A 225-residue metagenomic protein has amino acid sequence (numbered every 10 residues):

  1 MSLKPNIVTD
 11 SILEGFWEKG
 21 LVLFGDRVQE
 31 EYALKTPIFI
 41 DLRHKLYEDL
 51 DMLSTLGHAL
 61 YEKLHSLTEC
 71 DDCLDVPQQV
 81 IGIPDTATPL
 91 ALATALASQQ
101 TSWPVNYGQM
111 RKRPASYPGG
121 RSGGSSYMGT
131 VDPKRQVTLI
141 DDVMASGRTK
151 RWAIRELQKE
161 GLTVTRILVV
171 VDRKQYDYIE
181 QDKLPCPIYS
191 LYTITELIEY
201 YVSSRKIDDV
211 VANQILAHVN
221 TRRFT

Functional and structural regions predicted by a protein language model:
M1-I140, R148-T225: PRPP-associated nucleotide enzymes
A145: Short active-site segment of divalent metal-dependent hydrolases/proteases that encodes the spacing between
